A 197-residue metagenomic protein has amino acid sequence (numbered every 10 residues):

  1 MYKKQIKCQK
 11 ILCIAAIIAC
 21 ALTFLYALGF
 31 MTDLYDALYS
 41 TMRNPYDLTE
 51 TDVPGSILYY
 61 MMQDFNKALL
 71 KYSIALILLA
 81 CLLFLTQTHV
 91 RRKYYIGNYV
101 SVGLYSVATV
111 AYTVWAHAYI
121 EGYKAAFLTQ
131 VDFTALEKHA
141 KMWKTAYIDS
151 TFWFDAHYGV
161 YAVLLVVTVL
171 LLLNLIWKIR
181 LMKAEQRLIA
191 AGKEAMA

Functional and structural regions predicted by a protein language model:
M1-C8, G55-I96: Alpha-helical transmembrane segments and their immediate interhelical/interface regions in integral membrane proteins
Y2-C8, F84-G97, I120-Q130, L165-A197: Cytosolic juxtamembrane helix at the C-terminal end of the final transmembrane segment
K7-A21, K67, K71-I74, I96-G103 (+2 more regions): Alpha-helical transmembrane segments of integral membrane proteins
A15-L34, V100-Y123: Hydrophobic alpha-helical membrane-insertion segments
I18-L25, G29, A75-F84, V110-V114 (+1 more regions): Alpha-helical transmembrane segments
L34-N66, W115-H157: Interfacial non-cytosolic loop connecting adjacent transmembrane helices
A68, H139, L188-A191: Charge-rich, solvent-exposed alpha-helical interaction surfaces
W143-R180: Membrane-proximal loop-to-helix boundary features in eukaryotic membrane proteins
